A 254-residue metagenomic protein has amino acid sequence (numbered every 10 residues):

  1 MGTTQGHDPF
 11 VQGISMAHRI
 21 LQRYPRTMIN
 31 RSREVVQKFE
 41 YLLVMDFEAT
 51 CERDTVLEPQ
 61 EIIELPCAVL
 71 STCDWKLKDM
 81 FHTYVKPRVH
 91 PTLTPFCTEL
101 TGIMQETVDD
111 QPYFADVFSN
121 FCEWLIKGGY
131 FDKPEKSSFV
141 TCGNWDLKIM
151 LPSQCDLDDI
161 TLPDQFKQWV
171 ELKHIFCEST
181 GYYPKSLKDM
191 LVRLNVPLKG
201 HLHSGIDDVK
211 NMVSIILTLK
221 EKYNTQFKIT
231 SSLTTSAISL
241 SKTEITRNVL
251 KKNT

Functional and structural regions predicted by a protein language model:
M1-F47, E52-D54: N-terminal accessory regions of nucleic-acid-interacting proteins
G2, R33-V35, E40, P59-L65 (+2 more regions): Metal-dependent phosphoesterase core characteristic of DEDDh/y 3'-5' exonuclease domains
I103-V108: Short glycine/proline- and acidic residue-enriched helix-loop micro-motifs that form flexible lids or anion-recognition
D109-E123: Glycine-rich, highly charged phosphate/nucleotide-binding loops
